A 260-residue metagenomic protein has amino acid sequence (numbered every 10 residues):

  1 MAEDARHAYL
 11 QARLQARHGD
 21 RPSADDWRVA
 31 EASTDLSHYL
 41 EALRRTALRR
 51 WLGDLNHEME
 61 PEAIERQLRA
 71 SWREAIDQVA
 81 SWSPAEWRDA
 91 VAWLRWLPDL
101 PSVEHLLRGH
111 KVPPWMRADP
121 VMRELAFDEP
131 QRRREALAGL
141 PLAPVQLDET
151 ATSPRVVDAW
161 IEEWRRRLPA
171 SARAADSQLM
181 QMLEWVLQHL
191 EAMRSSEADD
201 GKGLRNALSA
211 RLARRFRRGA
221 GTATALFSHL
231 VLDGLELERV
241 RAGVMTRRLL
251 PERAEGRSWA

Functional and structural regions predicted by a protein language model:
M1-A260: N-terminal domain-start signal
